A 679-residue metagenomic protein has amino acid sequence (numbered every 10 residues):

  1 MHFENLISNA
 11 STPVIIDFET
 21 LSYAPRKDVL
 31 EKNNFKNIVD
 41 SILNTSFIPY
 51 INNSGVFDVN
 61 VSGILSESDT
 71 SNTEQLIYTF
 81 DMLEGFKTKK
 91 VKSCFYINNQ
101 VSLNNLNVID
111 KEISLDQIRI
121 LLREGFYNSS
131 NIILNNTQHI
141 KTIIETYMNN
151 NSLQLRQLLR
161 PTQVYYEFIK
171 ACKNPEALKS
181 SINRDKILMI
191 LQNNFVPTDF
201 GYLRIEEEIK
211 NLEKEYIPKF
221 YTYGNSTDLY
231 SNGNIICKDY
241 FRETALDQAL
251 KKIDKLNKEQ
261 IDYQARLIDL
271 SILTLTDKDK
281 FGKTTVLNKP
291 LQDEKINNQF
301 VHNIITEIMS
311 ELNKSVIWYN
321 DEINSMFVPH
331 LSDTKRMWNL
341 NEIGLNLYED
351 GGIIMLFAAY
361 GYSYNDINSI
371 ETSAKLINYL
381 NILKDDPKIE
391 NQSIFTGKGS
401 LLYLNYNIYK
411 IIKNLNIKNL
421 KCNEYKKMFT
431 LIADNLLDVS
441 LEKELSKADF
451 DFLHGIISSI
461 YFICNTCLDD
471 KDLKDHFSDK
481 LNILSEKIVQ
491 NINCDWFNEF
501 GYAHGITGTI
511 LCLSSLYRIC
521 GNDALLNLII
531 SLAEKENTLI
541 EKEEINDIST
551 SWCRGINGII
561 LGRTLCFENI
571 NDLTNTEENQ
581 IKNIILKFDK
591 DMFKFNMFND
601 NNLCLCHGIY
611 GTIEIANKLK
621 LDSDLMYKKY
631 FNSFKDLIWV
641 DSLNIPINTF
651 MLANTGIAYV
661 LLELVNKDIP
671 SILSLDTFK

Functional and structural regions predicted by a protein language model:
F3, V14, T20-Y23, D28-V29 (+16 more regions): A structural signal for the main folded, soluble domain(s) of proteins
F3-T70: Catalytic activation segment of kinase domains across protein kinase-like and atypical kinase folds
P13, A24, Y50, V59 (+5 more regions): Regulatory N- and C-terminal appendages and interdomain linkers associated with kinase/kinase-like NTP transferase
E294-H302, Y360-A374, I408-T430, C464-N482 (+4 more regions): Structural helix-adjacent loops and short alpha-helical linkers that scaffold large soluble proteins
I304-I323, I370-K388, E424-S446, F477-W496 (+4 more regions): Long, well-ordered core segments of solenoidal/helical folds
N324-N346, A359-Y362, D366, E371-G501 (+3 more regions): Extended ligand-binding groove/face enriched in aromatic
L345-Y360, Q392-K410, F450-N465, N498-Y517 (+3 more regions): Well-ordered alpha-helical segments within folded domains of soluble proteins
D600-H607, N617-K679: CBM-like carbohydrate-recognition segments
